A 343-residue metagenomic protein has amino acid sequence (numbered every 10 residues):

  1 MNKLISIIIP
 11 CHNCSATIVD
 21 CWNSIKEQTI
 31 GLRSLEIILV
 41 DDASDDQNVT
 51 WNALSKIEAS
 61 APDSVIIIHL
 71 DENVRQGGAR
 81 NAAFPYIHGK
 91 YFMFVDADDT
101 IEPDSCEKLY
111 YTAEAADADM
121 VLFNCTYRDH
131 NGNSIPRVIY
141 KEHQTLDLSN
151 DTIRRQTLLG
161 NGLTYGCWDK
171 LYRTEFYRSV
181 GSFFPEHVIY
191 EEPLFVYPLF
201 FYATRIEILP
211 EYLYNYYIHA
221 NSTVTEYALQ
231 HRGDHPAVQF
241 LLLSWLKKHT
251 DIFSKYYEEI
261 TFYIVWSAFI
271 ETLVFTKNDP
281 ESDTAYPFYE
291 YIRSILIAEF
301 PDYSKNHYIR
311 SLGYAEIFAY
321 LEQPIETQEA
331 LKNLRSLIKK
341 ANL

Functional and structural regions predicted by a protein language model:
K3-S6, S24, E36, L194: Cell-envelope/extracellular polymer assembly enzymes that use nucleotide-activated donors
I5-T17, C21, Q28, V40-D42: A conserved hydrophobic helix/loop-capping motif in glycosyltransferases and polysaccharide synthases
W22-H69: Acidic donor-binding segment of Leloir-type glycosyltransferases
H69-I87: Glycine-rich, basic loop-to-helix element that forms the pyrophosphate-binding segment of sugar-nucleotide handling
F92: Short aromatic/hydrophobic "clamp" motif used to bind/position activated sugar donors
A97-E207, Y217-Q230: Donor-binding/catalytic cores of nucleotide-activated saccharide and glycerol-phosphate transferases/polymerases
D117-A118, K277-L343: Membrane-interface aromatic/basic loop that binds lipid-linked glycans or pyrophosphate carriers, typified by
E211-A220, E226-F253, E271-F300: Catalytic core of nucleotide-sugar-dependent glycosyltransferases
